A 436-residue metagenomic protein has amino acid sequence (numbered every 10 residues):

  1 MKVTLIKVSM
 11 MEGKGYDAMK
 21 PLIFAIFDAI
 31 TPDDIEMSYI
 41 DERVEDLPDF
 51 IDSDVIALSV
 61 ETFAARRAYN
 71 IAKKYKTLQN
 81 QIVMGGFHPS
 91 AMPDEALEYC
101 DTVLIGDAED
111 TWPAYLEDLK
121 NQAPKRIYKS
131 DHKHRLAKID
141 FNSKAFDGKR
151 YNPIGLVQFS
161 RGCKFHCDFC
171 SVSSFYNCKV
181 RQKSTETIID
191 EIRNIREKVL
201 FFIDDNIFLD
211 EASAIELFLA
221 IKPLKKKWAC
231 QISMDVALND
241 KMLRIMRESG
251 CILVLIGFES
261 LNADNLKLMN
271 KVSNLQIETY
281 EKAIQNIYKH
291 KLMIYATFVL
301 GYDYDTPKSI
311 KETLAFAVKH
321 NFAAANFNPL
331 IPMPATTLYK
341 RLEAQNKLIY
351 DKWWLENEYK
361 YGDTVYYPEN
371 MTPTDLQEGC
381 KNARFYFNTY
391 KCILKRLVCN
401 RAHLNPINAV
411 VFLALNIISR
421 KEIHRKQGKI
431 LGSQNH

Functional and structural regions predicted by a protein language model:
M1-V199: Acidic, low-complexity intrinsically disordered segments
M1-V8, D33-Y39, D49-D54, Y99 (+5 more regions): Radical SAM enzyme core and accessory elements
T31-E36, A283-I294, H320, Y386: A structural motif corresponding to the C-terminal end of an alpha-helix and its immediate exit/capping segment
D54-A57, T62, E216-I221, K225 (+2 more regions): Short, electropositive alpha-helical surface patch
V83-M84, L104, I127-Y128, A229-Q231 (+3 more regions): Structural detector of well-ordered beta-strand residues that form the stable sheet scaffold of enzyme domains
M92-E95, A212, D264-M269, L300-K308 (+2 more regions): Flexible glycine/acidic-rich beta-alpha junction loops that bind and position SAM and/or redox cofactors in anaerobic
E95-A114, I245-V254, E312-F327: Structural recognition of alpha->loop->beta junctions
D140-Y295, Y302, P307-K308, A315: Radical SAM [4Fe-4S] cluster-binding motif and immediate context
